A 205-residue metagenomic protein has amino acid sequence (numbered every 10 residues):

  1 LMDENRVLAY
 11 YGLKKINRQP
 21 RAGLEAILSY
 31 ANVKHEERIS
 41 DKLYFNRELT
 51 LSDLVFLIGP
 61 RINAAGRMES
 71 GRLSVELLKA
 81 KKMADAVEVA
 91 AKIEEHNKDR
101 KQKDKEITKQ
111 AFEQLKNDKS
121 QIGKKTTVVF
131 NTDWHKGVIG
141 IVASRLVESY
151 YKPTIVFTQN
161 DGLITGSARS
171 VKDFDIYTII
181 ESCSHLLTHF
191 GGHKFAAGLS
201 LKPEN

Functional and structural regions predicted by a protein language model:
L1-P203: Hydrophobic helix-and-loop "lid/oligomerization" segment in the mid-to-C-terminal part of catalytic domains
